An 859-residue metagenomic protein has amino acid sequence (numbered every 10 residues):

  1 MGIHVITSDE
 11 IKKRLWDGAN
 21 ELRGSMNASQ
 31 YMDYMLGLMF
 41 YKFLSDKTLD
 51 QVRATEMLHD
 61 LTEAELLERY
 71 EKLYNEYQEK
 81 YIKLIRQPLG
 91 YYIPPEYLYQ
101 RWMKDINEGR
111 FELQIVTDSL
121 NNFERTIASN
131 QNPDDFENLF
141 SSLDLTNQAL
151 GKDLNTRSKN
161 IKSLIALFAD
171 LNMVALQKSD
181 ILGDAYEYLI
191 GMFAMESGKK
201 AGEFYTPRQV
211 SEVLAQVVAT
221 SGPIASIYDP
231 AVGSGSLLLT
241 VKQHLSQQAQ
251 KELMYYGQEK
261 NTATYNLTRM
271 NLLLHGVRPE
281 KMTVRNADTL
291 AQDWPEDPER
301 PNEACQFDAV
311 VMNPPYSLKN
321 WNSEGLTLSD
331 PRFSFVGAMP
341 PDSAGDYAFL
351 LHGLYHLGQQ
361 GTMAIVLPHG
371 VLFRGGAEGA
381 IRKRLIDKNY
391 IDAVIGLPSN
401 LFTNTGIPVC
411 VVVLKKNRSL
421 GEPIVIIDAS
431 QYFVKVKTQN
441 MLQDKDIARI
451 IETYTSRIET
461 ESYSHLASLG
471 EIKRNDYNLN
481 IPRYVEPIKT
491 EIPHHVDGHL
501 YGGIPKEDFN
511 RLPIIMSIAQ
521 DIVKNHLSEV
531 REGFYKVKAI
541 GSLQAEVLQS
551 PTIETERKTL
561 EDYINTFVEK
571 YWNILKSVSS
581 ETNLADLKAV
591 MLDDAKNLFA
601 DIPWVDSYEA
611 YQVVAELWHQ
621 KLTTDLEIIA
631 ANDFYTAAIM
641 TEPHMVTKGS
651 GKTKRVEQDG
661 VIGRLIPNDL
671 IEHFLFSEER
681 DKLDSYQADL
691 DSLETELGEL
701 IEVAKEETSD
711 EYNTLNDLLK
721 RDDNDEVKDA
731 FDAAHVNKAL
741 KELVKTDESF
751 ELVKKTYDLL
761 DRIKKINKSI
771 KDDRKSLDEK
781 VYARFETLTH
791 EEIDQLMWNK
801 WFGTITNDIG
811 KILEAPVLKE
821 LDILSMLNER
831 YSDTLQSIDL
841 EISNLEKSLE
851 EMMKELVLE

Functional and structural regions predicted by a protein language model:
M1-P223, T283-T289, G396-S399, D428-A429 (+3 more regions): Non-catalytic, mostly N-terminal accessory regions of nucleic-acid modification and defense proteins
R14, E21, N27-F43, L214 (+2 more regions): Conserved Class I SAM-dependent methyltransferase catalytic core
S29, Q250-E252, P279-K281, Q360 (+1 more regions): Short secondary-structure junction motifs
Y41, T262-A263, L290-A291, P315-L318 (+6 more regions): Conserved nucleotide-binding/hydrolysis micro-motifs of P-loop NTPases
L154, A175, A231, G257-N261 (+10 more regions): Hydrophobic alpha-helical scaffolding
K200-M312, S317-T327, R332-A338, A348 (+3 more regions): Conserved S-adenosyl-L-methionine
S246, L273, V277, P315 (+14 more regions): Hydrophobic alpha-helix feature that most strongly marks membrane-spanning transmembrane helices and their immediate
T403-I481, V485-G498: Flexible, glycine-/basic-rich loop-and-beta segments that form/coincide with the SAM-dependent methyltransferase
